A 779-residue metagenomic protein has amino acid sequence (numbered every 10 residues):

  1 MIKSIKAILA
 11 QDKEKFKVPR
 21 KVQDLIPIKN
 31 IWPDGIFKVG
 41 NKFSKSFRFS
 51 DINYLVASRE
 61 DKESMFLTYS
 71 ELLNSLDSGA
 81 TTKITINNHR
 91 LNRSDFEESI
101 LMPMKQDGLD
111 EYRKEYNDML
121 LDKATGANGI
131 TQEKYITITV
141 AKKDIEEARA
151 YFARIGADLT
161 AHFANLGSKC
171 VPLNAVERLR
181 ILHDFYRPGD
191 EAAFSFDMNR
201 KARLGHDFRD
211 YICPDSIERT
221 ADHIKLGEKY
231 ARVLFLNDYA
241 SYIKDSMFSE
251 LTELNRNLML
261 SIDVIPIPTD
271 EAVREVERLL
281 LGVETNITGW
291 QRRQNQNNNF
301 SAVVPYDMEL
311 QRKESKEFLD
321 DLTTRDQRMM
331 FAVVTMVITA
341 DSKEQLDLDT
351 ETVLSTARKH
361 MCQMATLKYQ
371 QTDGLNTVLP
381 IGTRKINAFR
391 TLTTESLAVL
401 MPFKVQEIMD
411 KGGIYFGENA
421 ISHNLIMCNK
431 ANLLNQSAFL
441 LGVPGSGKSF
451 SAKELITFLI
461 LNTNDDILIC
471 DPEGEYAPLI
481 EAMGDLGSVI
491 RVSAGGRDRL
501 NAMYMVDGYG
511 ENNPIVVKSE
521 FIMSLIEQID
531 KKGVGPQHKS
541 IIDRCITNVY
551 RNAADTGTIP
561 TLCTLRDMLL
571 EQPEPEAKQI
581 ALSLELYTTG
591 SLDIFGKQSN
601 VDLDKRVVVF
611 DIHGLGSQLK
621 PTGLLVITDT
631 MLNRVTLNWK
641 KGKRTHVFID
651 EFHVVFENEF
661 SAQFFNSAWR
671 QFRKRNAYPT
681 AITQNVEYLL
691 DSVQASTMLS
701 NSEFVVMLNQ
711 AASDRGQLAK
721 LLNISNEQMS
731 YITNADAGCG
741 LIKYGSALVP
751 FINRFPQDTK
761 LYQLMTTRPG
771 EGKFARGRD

Functional and structural regions predicted by a protein language model:
M1-F403: Extended, folded cores of ATP/NTP-driven motor/assembly subunits in large transport and secretion machines
I52, R59-S78, T85, H89 (+12 more regions): P-loop NTPase motor domains
L440: Hydrophobic anchor at the beta1->P-loop junction of P-loop NTPases
K448: Conserved lysine of the Walker
S451: Hydrophobic positions on the alpha1 helix immediately C-terminal to the Walker A/P-loop
F458-L468, L486-G487: Post-Walker A helix-loop "phosphate-sensing" segment adjacent to the P-loop in P-loop NTPases
I467-C470, F672, Y678-Q684, M707: Structural recognition of the conserved hydrophobic beta-strand(s) that form the central parallel beta-sheet of P-loop
G484-I490, Q694-M707: A short helix-turn-beta junction within AAA+ P-loop NTPase domains corresponding to the substrate/partner-engaging
